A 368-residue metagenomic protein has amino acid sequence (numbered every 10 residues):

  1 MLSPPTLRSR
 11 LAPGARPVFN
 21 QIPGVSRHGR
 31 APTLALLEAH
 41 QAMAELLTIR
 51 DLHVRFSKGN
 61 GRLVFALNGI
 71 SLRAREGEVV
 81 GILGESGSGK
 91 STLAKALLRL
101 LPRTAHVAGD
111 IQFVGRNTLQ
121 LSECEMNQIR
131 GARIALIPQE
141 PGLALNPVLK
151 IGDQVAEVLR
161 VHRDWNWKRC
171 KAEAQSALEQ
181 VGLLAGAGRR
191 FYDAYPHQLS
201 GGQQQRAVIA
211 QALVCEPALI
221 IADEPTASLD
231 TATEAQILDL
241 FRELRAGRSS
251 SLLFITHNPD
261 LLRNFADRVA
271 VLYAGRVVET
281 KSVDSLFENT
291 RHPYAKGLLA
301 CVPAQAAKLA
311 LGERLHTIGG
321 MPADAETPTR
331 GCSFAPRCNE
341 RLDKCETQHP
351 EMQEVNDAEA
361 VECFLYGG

Functional and structural regions predicted by a protein language model:
M1-H40, G188-R189, S282-G368: Charged, flexible cofactor/metal-binding loops and thiol motifs
P13, L229-A310: P-loop NTP-binding/switch modules centered on Walker-like glycine-rich loops
H106-N117: Conserved ABC transporter NBD signature motif
N117, R169-R190, L299-A300: Conserved ABC ATPase "signature" region
R190, A194-L199, Q203: Conserved ABC ATPase signature
V214-A218: A short, proline-enriched helix->beta-strand linker immediately N-terminal to the Walker B motif in ABC-type P-loop
